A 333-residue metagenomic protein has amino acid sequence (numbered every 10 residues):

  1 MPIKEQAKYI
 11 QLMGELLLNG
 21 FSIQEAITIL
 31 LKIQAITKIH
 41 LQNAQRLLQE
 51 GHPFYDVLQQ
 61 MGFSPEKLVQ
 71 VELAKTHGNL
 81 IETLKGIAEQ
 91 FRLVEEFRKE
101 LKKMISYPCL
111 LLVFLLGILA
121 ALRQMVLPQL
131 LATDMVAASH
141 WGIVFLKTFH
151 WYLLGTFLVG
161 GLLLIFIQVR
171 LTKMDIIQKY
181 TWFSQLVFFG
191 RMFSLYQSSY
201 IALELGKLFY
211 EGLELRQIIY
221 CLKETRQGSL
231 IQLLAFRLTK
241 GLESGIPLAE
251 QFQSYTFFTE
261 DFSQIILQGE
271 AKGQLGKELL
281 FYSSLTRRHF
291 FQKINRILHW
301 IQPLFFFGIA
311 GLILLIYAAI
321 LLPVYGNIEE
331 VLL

Functional and structural regions predicted by a protein language model:
M1-Q49, G155-L242: Juxtamembrane/interface alpha-helical elements of multi-pass membrane proteins
P2-I3, H77-I81, K85-V94, M135-A138 (+2 more regions): Short, membrane-interfacial amphipathic segments enriched in basic
G20, G51, G78, P108 (+6 more regions): Residue-level signature of catalytic and energy-coupling elements of molecular machines, predominantly ATP/GTP-dependent
I27-T37, E72-E82, L115-M125: Alpha-helical transmembrane segments of integral membrane proteins, especially early/N-terminal helices
N43-H77, G241-E270: Short, non-transmembrane cytosolic segments of multipass membrane proteins
L58-S106, S284: Cytosolic juxtamembrane regions of integral membrane proteins
F97-F145, F149-F166, E278, R288-L333: Bilayer-spanning, highly hydrophobic alpha-helical transmembrane segments
R191-W300: Helical hairpin unit composed of two closely spaced alpha helices linked by a short loop
